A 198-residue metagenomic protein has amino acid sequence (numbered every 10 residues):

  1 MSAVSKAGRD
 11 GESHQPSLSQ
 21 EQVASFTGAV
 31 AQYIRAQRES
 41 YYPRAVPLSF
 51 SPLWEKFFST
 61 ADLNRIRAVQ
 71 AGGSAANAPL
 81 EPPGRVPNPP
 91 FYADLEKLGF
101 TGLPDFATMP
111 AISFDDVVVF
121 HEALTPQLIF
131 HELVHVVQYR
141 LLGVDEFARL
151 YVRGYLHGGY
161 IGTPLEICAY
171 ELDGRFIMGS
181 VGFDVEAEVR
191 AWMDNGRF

Functional and structural regions predicted by a protein language model:
M1-P87: A metal-dependent hydrolase signature that marks the N-terminal structural subdomain at the beginning of catalytic folds
S59, Q138, L142, G174-V181: Sec-exported extracytoplasmic/periplasmic mature domains
L63-R65, G73-S74, E132, V137-L141 (+2 more regions): Catalytic domains that recognize anionic headgroups
A71-A76, V117-V119, L124-Q127, V134 (+2 more regions): Short, solvent-exposed loop/turn segments at secondary-structure junctions
P83-A123, Y139-R140: Active-site scaffold of zinc-dependent metalloenzymes
P104-A107, F114, A123, Q127 (+1 more regions): Post-HEXXH active-site segment of zinc metalloproteases
G179-F198: Long, well-structured alpha-helical subdomains associated with metal-dependent extracellular/ecto-lumenal hydrolases
